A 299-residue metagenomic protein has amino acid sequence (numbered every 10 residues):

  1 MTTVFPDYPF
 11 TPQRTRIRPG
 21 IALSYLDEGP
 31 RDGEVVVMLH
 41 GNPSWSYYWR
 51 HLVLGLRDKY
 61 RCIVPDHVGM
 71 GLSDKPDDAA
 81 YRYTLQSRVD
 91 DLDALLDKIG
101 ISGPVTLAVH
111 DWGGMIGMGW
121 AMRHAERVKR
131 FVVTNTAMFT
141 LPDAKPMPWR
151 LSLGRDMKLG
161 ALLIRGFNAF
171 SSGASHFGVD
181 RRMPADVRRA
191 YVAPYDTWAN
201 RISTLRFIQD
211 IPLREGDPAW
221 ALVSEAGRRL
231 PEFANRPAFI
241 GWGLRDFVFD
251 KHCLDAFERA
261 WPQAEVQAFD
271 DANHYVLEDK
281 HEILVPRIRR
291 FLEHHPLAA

Functional and structural regions predicted by a protein language model:
T3-A22: N-terminal cap/lid segment of alpha/beta-hydrolase-fold proteins
R18, L26, V64-V109, P286: Active-site loop/oxyanion-hole signature of alpha/beta-hydrolase fold enzymes
L26-K75: Conserved HGGG/HGGXW glycine-rich cap/lid loop of the alpha/beta-hydrolase fold
L39-G41, H110, W242: The conserved beta1-alpha1 loop
G103-A144: Conserved hydrolase catalytic core segment
L141-R206: Helix-rich cap/lid subdomain of alpha/beta-hydrolase
N200-R259: Conserved serine/cysteine hydrolase catalytic core
Q263-A299: Catalytic active-site module of serine/aspartate enzymes centered on a nucleophile-bearing elbow/loop
